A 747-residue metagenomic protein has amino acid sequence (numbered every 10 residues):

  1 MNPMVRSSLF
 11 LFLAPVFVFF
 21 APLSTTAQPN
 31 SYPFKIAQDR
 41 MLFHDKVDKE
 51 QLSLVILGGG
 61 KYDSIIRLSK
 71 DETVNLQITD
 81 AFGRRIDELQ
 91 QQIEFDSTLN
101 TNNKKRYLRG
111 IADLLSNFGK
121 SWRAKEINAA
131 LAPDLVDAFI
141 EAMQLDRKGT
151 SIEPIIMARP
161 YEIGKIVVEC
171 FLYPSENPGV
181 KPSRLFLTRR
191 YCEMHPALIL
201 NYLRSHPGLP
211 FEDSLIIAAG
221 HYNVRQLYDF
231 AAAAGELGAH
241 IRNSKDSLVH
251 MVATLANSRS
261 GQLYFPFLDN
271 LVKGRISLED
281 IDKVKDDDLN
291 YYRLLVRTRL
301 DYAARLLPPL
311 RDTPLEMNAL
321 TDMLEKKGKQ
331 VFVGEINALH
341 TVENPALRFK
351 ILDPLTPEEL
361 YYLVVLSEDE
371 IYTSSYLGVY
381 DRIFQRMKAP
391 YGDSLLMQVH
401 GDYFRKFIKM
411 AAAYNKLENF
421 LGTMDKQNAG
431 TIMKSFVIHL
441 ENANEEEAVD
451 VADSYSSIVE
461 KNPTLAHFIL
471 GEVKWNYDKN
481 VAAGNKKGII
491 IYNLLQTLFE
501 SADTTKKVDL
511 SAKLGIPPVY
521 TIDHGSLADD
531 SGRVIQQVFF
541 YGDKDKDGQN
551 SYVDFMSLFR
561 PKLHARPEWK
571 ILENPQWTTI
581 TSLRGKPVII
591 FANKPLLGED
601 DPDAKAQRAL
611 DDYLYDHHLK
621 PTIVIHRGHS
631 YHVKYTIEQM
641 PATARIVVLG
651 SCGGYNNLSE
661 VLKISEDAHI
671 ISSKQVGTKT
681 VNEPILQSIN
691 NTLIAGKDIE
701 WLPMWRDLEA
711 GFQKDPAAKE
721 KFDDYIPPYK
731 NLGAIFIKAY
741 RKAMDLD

Functional and structural regions predicted by a protein language model:
N2-R6, T25-N419: N-terminus-biased targeting/localization segments
L11-A21: Bacterial N-terminal signal peptides
S64, A466-G471, W475, D530-V538 (+4 more regions): Hydrophobic beta-strand segments of well-ordered beta-sheets in folded domains
S69, T73, K165, D545 (+1 more regions): Functional beta-strand-loop-alpha-helix junction segments that form "active/interaction loops" within catalytic
Q385-T578: Non-catalytic propeptide/linker segments at domain boundaries
L596-P602, Q607, Y615, I699-P716: Extended, charge-rich low-complexity interaction segments
Y613-I699: Catalytic cores of nucleophile-dependent amide-cleaving enzymes
W701-D747: Caspase-like cysteine protease fold
